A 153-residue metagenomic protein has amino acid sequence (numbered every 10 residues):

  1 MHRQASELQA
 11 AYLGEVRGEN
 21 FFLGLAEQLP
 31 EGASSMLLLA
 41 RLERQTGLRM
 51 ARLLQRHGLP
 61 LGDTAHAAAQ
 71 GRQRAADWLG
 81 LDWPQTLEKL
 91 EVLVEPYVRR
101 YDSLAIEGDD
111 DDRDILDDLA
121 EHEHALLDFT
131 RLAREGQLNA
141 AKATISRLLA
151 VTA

Functional and structural regions predicted by a protein language model:
M1-A153: Non-heme di-metal
